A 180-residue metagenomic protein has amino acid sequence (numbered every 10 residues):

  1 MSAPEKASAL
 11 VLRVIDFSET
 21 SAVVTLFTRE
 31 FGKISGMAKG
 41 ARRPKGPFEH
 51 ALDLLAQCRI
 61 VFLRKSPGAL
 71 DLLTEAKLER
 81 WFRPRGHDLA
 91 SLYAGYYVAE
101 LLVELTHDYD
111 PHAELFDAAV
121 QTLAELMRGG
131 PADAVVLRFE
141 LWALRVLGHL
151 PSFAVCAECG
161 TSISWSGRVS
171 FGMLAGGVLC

Functional and structural regions predicted by a protein language model:
M1-C180: Non-catalytic alpha-helical scaffolds and adjoining flexible linkers that form interface surfaces for assembly
